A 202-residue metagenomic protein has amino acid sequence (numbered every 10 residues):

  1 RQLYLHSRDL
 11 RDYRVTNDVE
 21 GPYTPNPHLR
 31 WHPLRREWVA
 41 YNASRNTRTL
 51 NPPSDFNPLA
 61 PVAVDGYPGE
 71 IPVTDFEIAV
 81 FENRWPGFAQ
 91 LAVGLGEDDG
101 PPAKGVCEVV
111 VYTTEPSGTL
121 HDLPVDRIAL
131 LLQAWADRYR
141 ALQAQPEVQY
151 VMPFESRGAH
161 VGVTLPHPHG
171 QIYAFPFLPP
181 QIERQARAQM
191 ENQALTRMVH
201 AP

Functional and structural regions predicted by a protein language model:
R1-H167, Y173-P202: Active-site microenvironments that recognize anionic phosphate/pyrophosphate groups
